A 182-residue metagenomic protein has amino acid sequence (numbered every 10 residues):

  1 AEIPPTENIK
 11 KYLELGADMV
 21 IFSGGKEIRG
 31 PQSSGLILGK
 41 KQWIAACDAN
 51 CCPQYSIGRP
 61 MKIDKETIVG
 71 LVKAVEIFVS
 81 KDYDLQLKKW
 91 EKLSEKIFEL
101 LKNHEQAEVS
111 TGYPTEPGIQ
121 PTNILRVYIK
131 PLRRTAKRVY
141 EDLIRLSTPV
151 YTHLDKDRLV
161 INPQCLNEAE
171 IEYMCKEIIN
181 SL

Functional and structural regions predicted by a protein language model:
A1-F78, F98, K102, E141 (+3 more regions): Conserved PLP-enzyme active-site core in the AAT-like
P5-T6, S94, A136: Generic non-transmembrane alpha-helix signal with a bias for helix starts/N-cap capping motifs
M19-I21, I44, Y83, R134-A136 (+1 more regions): Short secondary-structure boundary micro-motifs
G39, R59, I63, D82-L93 (+3 more regions): Catalytic cores of large soluble enzymes that bind and process phosphate-bearing ligands
T67, I77-P114: Conserved PLP-dependent catalytic core of the aminotransferase class-I/II
F98-K176: Conserved C-terminal alpha-helix-loop-beta "cap" of PLP-dependent enzymes that closes/shapes the active-site mouth
